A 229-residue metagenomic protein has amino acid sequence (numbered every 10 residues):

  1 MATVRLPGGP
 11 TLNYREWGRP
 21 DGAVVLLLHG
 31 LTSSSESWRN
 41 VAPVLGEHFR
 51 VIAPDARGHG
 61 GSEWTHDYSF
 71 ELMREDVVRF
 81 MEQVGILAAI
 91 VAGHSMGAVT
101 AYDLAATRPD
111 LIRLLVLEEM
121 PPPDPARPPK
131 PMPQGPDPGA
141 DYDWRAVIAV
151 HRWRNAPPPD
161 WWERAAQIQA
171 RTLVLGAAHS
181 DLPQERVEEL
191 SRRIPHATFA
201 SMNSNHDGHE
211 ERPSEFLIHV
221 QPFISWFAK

Functional and structural regions predicted by a protein language model:
M1-V24, E47-F49, I86-L87, P122 (+6 more regions): Alpha/beta-hydrolase fold catalytic core
P10-E63: Conserved HGGG/HGGXW glycine-rich cap/lid loop of the alpha/beta-hydrolase fold
S37-R39, S62-D67, R127-P128, E185: Conserved catalytic-core motifs of eukaryotic protein kinase domains, centered on the activation segment
A56, W64, M120, S204: Active-site loop/turn elements of alpha/beta-hydrolase fold enzymes, especially the short glycine-/histidine-rich
L72-A89: Conserved acidic catalytic loop of the alpha/beta-hydrolase fold
L87-P125: Conserved hydrolase catalytic core segment
V116-A166: Helical cap/lid subdomains and adjacent loops of hydrolase enzymes that gate the active-site channel and determine
W144-R145, V150-R192, N203, D207-H209 (+2 more regions): Conserved serine/cysteine hydrolase catalytic core
